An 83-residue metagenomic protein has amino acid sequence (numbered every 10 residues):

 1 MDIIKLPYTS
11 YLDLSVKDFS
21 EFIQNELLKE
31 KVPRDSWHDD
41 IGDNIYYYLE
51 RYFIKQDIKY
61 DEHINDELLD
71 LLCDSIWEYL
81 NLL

Functional and structural regions predicted by a protein language model:
D2-D35: N-terminal acidic leader/helix
F22-W77: Acidic, low-complexity, intrinsically disordered interaction modules
E78-L83: Short acidic DE-rich linear segments
